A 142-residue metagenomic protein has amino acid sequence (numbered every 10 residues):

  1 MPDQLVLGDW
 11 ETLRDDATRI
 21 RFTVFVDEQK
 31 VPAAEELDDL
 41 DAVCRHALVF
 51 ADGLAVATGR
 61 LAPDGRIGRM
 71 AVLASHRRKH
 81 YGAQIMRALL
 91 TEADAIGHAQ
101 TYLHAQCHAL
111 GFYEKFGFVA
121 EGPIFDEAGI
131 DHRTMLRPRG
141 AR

Functional and structural regions predicted by a protein language model:
M1-E11, A141-R142: Conserved N-terminal entry element of GNAT/NAT acetyltransferase domains
T12-T23: A short, well-structured alpha-helix characteristic of acyl/acetyltransferase catalytic modules
R21, Y113, F118: Conserved active-site tyrosine of GNAT-family acetyltransferases
F22-D52: Active-site rim helix/loop that mediates acceptor-substrate recognition in acyltransferases
L48, G53-A71: Conserved beta-strand in the GNAT
H76, H80-A88: Conserved acetyl-CoA pyrophosphate-binding loop and the N-cap/start of the following alpha-helix in GNAT-like
E92-Q106: Conserved GNAT acetyl-CoA-binding A-motif
H104, V119-T134: Conserved catalytic-core motifs of GNAT/GCN5-like acyltransferases
